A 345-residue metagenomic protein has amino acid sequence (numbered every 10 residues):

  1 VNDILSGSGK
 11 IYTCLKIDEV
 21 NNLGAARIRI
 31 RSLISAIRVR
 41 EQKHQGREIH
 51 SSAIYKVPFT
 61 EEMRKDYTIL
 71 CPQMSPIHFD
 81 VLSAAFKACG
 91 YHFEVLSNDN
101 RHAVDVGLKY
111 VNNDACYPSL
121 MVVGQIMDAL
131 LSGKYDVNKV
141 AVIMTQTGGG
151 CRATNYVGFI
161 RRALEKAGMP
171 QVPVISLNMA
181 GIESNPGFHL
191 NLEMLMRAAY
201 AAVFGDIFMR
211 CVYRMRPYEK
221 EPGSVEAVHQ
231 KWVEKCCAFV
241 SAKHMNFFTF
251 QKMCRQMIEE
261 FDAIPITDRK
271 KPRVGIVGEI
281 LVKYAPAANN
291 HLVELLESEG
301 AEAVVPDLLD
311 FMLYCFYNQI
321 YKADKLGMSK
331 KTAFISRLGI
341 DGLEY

Functional and structural regions predicted by a protein language model:
V1-Y345: An N-terminal assembly and electron-transfer interface module characteristic of large anaerobic redox and radical
